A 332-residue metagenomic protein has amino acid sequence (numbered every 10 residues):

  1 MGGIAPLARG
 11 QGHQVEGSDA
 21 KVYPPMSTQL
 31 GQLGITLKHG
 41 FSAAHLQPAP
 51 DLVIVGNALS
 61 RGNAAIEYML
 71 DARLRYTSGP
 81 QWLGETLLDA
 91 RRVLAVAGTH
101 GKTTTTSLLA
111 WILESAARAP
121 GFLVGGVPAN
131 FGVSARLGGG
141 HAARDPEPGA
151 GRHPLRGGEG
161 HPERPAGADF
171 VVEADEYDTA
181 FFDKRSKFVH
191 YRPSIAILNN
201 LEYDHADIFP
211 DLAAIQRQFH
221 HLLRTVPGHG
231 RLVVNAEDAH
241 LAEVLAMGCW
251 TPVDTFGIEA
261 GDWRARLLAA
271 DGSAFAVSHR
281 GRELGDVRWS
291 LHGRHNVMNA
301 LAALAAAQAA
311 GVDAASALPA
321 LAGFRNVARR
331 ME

Functional and structural regions predicted by a protein language model:
M1-Q14: NAD(P)+-binding Rossmann beta1-loop-alpha1 motif at the extreme N-terminus of oxidoreductases
L7-G10, G31, H45-L46, N57-A236 (+3 more regions): Phosphate-binding loop of NTP-binding sites
Q11-Q29, P120: NAD(P)-binding Rossmann-fold cofactor-contacting core
L37-F41, T77, F256: Short acidic-hydrophobic, aromatic-tinged amphipathic segments that line or gate anion-handling sites
Q47-L52: Short acidic/histidine-rich motifs immediately flanking catalytic phosphotransfer sites in two-component signaling
G126, V244, D254-F256, A306-E332: Gly/charged, well-structured mid-domain segments that form the phosphate/adenylate-handling core of ATP-dependent
R266-E283, R329-E332: Acidic-glycine-rich active-site phosphate/pyrophosphate-binding loop
S273, L291-A302, V327-M331: Short glycine/threonine-rich catalytic loop with a Thr-x-Gly-x-Asp
